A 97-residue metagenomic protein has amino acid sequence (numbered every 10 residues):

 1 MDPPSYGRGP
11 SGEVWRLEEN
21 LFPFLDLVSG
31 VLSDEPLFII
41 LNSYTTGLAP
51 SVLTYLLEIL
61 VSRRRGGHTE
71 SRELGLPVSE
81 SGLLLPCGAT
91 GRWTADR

Functional and structural regions predicted by a protein language model:
M1-L27: Mobile active-site "lid"/loop adjacent to the S-adenosyl-L-methionine
F24, S29-L37: A short, conserved beta-to-alpha structural element at the edge of catalytic cores that scaffolds binding
E35-R97: C-terminal catalytic and target-recognition region of SAM-dependent MTase-like enzymes, primarily methyltransferases
